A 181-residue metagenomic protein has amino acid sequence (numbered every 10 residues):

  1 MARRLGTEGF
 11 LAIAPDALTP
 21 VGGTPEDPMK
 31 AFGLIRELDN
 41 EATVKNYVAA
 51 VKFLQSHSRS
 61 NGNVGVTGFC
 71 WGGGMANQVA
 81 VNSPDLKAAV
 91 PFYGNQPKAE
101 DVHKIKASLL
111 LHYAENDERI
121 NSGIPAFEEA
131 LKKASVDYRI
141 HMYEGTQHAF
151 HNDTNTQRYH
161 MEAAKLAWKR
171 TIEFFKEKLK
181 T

Functional and structural regions predicted by a protein language model:
M1, N121-L131: Short alpha-helix in the alpha/beta-hydrolase fold that links the catalytic acid
M1-S56, H151-T154: Serine-hydrolase catalytic machinery in alpha/beta-hydrolase-like enzymes
F10, A17, G94, Y143-G145: Active-site loop/turn elements of alpha/beta-hydrolase fold enzymes, especially the short glycine-/histidine-rich
N46-K106: Primarily recognizes the serine-hydrolase "nucleophile elbow" in alpha/beta-hydrolase and SGNH/GDSL folds
Y47-V51, I124, E128, I172: Generic structural signal for well-ordered alpha-helices, preferentially at hydrophobic/aromatic core positions
I105, L111-Y113: Short beta-strand/loop motif that positions the catalytic acidic residue of the alpha/beta-hydrolase fold
N116-N121, H148: Acidic catalytic loop of the alpha/beta-hydrolase fold
K132, D137-T181: C-terminal catalytic histidine-bearing segment of alpha/beta-hydrolase fold enzymes
